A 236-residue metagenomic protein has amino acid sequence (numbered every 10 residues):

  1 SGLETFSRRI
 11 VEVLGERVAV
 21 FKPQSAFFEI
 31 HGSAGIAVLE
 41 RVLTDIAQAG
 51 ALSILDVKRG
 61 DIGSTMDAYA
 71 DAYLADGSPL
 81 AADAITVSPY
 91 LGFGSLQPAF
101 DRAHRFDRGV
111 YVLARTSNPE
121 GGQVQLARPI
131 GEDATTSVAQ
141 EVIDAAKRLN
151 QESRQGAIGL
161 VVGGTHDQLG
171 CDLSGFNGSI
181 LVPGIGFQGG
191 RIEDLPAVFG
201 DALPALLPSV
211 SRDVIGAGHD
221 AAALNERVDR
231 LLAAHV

Functional and structural regions predicted by a protein language model:
S1-L14, T65-G77, I192: Short, acidic/polar
S1-P23, I30-I54, A134, A223-V236: Conserved N-terminal beta1-alpha1 strand-loop-helix module at the mouth
E4, I158-L160, G164-S209, V214: A C-terminal functional module that forms or caps the active site or interfaces directly with catalytic machinery
V11-R17, R41-Q48, F100-F106, L173-G175 (+1 more regions): Acidic (Asp/Glu)-rich catalytic clusters
F21-P23, S53-L55, D83-V87, V110-A114 (+3 more regions): Hydrophobic faces of well-ordered beta-strands that scaffold small-molecule active sites in alpha/beta enzyme cores
I30-D45, I62-D67, L91-H104, G164-L173 (+1 more regions): Active-site-adjacent beta->alpha loops and helix N-cap segments on the catalytic face of soluble alpha/beta enzymes
V57-G159: Conserved anion-binding
L195-A205, V214-V236: C-terminal helical cap(s) of enzyme catalytic domains, especially alpha/beta-barrels
